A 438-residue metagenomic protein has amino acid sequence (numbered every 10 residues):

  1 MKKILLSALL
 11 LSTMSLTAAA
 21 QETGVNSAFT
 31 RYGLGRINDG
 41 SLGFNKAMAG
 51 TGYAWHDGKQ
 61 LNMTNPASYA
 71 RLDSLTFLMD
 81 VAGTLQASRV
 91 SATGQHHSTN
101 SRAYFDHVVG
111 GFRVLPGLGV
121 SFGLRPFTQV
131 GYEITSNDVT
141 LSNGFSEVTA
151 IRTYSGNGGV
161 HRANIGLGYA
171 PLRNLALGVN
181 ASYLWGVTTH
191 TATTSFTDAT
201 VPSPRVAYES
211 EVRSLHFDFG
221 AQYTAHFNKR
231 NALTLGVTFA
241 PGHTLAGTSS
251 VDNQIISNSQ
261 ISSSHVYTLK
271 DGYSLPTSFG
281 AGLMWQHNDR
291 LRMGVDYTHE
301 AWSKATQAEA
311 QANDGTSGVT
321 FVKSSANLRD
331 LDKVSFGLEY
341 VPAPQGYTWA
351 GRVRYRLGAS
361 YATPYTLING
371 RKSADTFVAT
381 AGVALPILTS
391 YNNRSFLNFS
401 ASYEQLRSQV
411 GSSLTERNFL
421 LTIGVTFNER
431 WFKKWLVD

Functional and structural regions predicted by a protein language model:
I4-T13: Sec-dependent N-terminal signal peptides
S12-T13, R71, L291: Charged, amphipathic alpha-helical interaction segments
L16-L118, F122-T128: N-terminal, post-signal peptide beta-strand-biased segments of exported outer-membrane/organellar beta-barrel and other
Q21-K46, R113-D438: Outer-membrane beta-barrel porins/channels
